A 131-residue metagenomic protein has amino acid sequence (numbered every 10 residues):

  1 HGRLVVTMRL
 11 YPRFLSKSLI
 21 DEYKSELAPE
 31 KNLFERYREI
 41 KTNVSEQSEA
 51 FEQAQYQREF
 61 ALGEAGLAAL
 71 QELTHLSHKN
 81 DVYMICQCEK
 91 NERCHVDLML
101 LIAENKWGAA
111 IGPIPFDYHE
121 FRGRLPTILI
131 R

Functional and structural regions predicted by a protein language model:
H1-R131: Residues lining hydrophobic/aromatic ligand-binding pockets adjacent to catalytic sites
